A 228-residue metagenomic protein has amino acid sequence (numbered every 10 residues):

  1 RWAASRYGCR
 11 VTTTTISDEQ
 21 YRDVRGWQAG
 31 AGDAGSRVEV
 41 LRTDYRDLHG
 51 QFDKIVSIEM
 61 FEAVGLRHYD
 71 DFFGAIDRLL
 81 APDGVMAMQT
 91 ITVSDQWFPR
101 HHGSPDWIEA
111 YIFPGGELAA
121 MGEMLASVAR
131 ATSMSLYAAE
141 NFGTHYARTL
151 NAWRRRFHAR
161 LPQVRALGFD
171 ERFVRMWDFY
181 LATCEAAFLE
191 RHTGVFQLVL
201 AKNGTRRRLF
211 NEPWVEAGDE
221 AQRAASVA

Functional and structural regions predicted by a protein language model:
R1-G8: Conserved SAM-binding loop of SAM-dependent methyltransferases across substrates and taxa, primarily the Class I
A3, A75-I76, V128: Class I S-adenosylmethionine-dependent transferase superfamily signal
C9-I16: Conserved SAM-binding motif I beta-strand of class I
Y21-R22: Short alpha-helix immediately C-terminal to the canonical SAM-binding loop
W27, Y45-I58: A short acidic, Gly/Pro-enriched loop at the edge of an enzyme's catalytic core that lines a small-molecule cofactor
A31-L48: Conserved SAM-binding strand-loop segment of SAM-dependent methyltransferases
D70-V85: A short glycine-rich, Lys/Arg-flanked "PGG" loop and its adjoining helix->strand segment in the class I
T92-R207: Substrate-binding/catalytic lobe of Class I Rossmann-like enzymes that use SAM or dcSAM, i.e., the mid-to-C-terminal
